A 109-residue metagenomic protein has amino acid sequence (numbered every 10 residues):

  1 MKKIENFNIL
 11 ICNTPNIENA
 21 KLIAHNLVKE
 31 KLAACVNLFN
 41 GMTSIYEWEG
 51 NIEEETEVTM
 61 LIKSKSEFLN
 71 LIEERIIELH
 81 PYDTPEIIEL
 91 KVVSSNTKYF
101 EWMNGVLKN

Functional and structural regions predicted by a protein language model:
M1-N109: Positively charged, small/polar-rich N-terminal and surface patches that mediate targeting and assembly and bind
